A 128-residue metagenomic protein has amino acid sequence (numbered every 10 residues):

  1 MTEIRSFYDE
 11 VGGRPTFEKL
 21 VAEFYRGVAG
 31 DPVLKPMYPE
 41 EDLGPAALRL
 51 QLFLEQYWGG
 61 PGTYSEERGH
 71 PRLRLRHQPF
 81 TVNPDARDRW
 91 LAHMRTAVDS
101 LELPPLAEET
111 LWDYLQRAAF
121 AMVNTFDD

Functional and structural regions predicted by a protein language model:
T2-R5, E18-D99, P105, W112 (+1 more regions): Heme-based O2/NO sensor domains and their adjacent alpha-helical segments, primarily globin folds but also including
Y114-R117: Internal, conserved structured core segments that host functional sites
